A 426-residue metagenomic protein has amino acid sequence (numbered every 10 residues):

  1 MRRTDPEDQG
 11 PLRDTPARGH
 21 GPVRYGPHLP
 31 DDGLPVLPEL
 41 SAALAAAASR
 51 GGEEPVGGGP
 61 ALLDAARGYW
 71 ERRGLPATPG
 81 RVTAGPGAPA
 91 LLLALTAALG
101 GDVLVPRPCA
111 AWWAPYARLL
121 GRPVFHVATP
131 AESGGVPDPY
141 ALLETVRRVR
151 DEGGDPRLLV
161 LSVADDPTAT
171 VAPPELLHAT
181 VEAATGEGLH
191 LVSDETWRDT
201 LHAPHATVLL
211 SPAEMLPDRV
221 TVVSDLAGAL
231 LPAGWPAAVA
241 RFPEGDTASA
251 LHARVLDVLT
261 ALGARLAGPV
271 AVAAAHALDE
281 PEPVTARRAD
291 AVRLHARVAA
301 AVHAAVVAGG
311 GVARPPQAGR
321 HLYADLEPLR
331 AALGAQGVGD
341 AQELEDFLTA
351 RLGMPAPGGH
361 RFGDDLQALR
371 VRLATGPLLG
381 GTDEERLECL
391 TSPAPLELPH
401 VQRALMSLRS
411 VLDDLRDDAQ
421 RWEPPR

Functional and structural regions predicted by a protein language model:
R2, P76, F347-A356, F362-R426: PLP-dependent enzyme catalytic core of the Aspartate aminotransferase-like
R2-G87, E280, L379-T382, S392 (+1 more regions): N-terminal small-domain helix-loop-helix segment of the aminotransferase-like
P22-R24, V223, V312-Q317, R361: Short beta-strand
G51-A183, D199-E214, P395-Q402: Conserved core of the PLP fold type I
L120, G186-E187, L216, G309: Helix C-cap/helix->beta junction micro-motif
E132-P137, T170-V171, L201-T207, A250 (+3 more regions): Short, flexible/disordered intra-domain loops and linkers
D218, V222-V292, V306, M406: Conserved core segment of the aminotransferase class I/II
A289-H303, V307, V312-A332: Conserved glycine-rich beta-strand-loop-beta hairpin in the small C-terminal domain of fold type I
